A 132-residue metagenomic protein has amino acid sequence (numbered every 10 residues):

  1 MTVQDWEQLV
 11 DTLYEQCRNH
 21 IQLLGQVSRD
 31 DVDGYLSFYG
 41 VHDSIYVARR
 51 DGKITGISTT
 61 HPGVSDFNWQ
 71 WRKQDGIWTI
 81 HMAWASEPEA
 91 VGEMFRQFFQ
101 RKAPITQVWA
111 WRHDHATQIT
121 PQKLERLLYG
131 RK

Functional and structural regions predicted by a protein language model:
M1-D33: Short amphipathic alpha-helix that is part of the acyltransferase structural core
L13, C17, Y35-Y39, F98-A103: Hydrophobic, Leu/Ile/Phe/Ala-enriched alpha-helical segments that form helix-helix packing faces
D33-I54: A short helix-loop-beta-strand connector motif used in the catalytic cores of GNAT acetyltransferases and, in some
Y46, T55-T60, A83: Conserved GNAT-family N-acetyltransferase fold
V47-A48, S58, Q107-R112: A structural signal for short, well-ordered beta-strand segments and their strand-loop junctions that often border
D51-S58, W78: Glycine-rich phosphate/pyrophosphate-binding loop shared by adenosine-nucleotide-utilizing enzymes
S65-L128: Acyl-donor binding region in acyl/amide transferases
